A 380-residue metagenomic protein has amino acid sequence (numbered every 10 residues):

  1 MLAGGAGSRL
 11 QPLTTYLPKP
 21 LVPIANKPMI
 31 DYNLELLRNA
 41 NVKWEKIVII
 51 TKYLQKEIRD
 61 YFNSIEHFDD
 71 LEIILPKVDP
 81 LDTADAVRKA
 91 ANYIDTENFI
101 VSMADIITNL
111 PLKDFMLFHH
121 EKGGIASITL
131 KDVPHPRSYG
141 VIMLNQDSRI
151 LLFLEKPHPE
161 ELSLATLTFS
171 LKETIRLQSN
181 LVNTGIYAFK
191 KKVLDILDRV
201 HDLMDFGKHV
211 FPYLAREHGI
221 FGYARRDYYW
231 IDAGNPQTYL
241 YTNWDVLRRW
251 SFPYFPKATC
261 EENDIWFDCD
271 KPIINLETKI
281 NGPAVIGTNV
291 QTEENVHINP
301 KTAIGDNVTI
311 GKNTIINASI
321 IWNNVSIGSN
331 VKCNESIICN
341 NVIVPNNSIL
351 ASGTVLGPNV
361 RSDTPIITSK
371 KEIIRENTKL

Functional and structural regions predicted by a protein language model:
M1-L2, R9, T14-T15, V22-D114 (+3 more regions): Conserved N-terminal catalytic core of the sugar/cofactor nucleotidyltransferase
Y16, T96-E97, K122, V200 (+1 more regions): Structured helix-beta-strand junction loops
P20, E72-I74, R149, G219-F221: Conserved beta-strand segments of alpha/beta enzyme cores
N41-K43, D95, G123, R149 (+2 more regions): Short loop/turn motifs at secondary-structure junctions
I47-T51, L130, I337: Short internal beta-strands
F99, V141, L181, G185-I186 (+3 more regions): A residue-level structural signature of the nucleotidyltransferase/glycosyltransferase Rossmann-like core
N109-K192, L197: Conserved core of the sugar-phosphate nucleotidyltransferase
D114, K192, R199-L380: Left-handed beta-helix
